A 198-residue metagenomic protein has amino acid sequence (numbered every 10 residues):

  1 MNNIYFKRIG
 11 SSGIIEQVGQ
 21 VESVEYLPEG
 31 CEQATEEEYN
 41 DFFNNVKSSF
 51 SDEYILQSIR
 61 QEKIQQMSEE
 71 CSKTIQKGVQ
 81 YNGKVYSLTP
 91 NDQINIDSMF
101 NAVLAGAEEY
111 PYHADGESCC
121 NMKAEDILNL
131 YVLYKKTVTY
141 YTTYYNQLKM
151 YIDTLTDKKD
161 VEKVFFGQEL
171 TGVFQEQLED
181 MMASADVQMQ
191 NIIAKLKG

Functional and structural regions predicted by a protein language model:
N2-I4, G10-G198: A preference for well-ordered globular domain cores that mediate specific macromolecular interactions or catalysis
